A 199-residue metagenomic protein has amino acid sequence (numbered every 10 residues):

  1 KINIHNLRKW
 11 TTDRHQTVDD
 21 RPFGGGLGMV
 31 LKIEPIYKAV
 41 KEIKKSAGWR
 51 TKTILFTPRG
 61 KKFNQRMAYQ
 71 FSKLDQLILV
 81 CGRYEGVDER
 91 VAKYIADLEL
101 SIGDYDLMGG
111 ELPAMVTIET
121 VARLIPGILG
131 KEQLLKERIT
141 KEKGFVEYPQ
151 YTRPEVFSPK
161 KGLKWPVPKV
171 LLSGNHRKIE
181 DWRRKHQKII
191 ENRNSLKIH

Functional and structural regions predicted by a protein language model:
K1-I43, L172-S173, R177-N192, I198: N-terminal nucleotide/polyanion-binding subdomain common to many enzyme families
N3-H5, I54, L77-I78, L98-L100: Hydrophobic/aromatic beta-strand patches that form the interior of the parallel beta-sheet core in alpha/beta enzyme
L7-W10, R83-V87: Short glycine-enriched loops at secondary-structure junctions
R8-D13, K61, D106-G109: A short acidic, often aromatic-flanked loop/helix-cap motif at beta-alpha or helix-coil junctions that lines enzyme
G26, T53, G82, P168-L171 (+1 more regions): A residue-level signal for conserved active-site and pocket-lining positions in enzyme catalytic cores
V30-R83, E89: S-adenosyl-L-methionine/SAH cofactor-binding core of RNA-modifying enzymes
V87, V91-L134, T140: Structured adenosyl-cofactor binding patch, chiefly the S-adenosyl-L-methionine
L112, L124-K169: Internal, active-site/partner-interface "lid" segment
